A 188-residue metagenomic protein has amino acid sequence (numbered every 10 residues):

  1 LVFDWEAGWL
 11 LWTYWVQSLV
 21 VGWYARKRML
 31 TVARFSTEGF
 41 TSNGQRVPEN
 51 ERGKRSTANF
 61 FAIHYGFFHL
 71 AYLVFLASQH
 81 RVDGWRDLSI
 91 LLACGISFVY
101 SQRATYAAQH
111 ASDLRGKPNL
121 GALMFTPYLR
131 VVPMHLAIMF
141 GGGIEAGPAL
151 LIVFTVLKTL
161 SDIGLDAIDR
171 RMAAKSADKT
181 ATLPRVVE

Functional and structural regions predicted by a protein language model:
L1-W9, I144-L150: Transmembrane helix interruption/hinge and helix-loop junction motifs
G8-V74: Hydrophobic/aromatic-rich structural module bridging two neighboring secondary-structure elements via a short loop
V16-R26, S97-S101, T155-D166: Alpha-helical transmembrane segments and their membrane-interface exit regions
R34-E49, A107-T126, A181: Juxtamembrane inter-helical linkers in multi-pass membrane proteins
F60-L76, Q102, R130-F140: Core segments of transmembrane alpha-helices that mediate helix-helix packing or line hydrophobic substrate/ligand
Y72-L92: Membrane-helix boundary elements
L88-V156, A167, R171: Hydrophobic alpha-helical transmembrane segments and adjacent short intramembrane/lumenal linkers of inner/organellar
I168-E188: Short, highly charged, low-complexity non-transmembrane loops/tails of multi-pass membrane proteins
